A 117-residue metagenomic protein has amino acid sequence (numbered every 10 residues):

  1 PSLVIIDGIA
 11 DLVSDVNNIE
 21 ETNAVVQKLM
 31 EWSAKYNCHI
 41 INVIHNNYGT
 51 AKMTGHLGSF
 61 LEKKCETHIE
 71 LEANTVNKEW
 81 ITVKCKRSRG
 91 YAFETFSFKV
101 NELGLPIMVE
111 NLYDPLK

Functional and structural regions predicted by a protein language model:
L3, D11, E20-N111: Phosphate-binding/switch region of NTP-binding enzymes
D15-N17: Short, structured surface patches at the beginning of a domain
D114: Active-site ligand-binding patch in enzyme domains
